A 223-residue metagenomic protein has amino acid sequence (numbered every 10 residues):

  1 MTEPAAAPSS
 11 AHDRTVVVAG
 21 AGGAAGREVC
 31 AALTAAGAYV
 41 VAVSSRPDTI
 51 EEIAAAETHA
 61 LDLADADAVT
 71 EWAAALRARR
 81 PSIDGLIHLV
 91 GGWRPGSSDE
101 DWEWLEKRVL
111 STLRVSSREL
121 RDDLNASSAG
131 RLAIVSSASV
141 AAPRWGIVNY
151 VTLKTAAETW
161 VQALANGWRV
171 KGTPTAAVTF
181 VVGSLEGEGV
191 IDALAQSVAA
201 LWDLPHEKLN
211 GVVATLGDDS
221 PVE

Functional and structural regions predicted by a protein language model:
R14, P81-D84, D123-A138, K171-T175 (+1 more regions): Active-site loop of short-chain dehydrogenase/reductase
A19, P81-G92, I134, V178: Rossmann-fold scaffold of SDR-type NAD(P)-dependent oxidoreductases
G22, G26-A31: N-terminal Rossmann NAD(P)H-binding glycine-rich loop of SDR-like oxidoreductase domains
A31, L113-R118, K154-Q162, N166 (+2 more regions): Conserved active-site helix of classical SDR/Rossmann-fold NAD(P)-dependent CH-OH oxidoreductases
A36-E51: Conserved glycine-rich Rossmann-like NAD(P)H-binding loop of the short-chain dehydrogenase/reductase
A54-D67: Rossmann-fold cofactor-recognition segment
G92-W104, T112, N125-V170, V181-G187: Catalytic loop of short-chain dehydrogenase/reductase
S111, P174-E223: C-terminal helical subdomain
